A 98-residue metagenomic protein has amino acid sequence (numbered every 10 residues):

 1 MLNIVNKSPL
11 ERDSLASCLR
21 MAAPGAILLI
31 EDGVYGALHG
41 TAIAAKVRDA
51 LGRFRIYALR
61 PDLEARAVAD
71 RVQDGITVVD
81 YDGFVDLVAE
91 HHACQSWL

Functional and structural regions predicted by a protein language model:
M1-S14, D32-G40: Short, glycine-rich nucleotide/cofactor-binding loops
L10-P24: Histidine-anchored nucleotide/phosphate-binding helix
R12, G40-A44, V78-Y81: Structural motif corresponding to alpha-helix initiation and N-cap regions
L19-A23, K46-R53: Short, conserved loop/helix-junction motifs that constitute active-site signature segments in enzyme catalytic cores
G25-E31, F54-D62: Short internal beta-strands
G33-D49, V68-A69: N-terminal beta-loop-helix "entrance" segment that forms/cooperates in small-molecule cofactor or anionic ligand
R66-L98: C-terminal structural segments of small proteins and small subunits
